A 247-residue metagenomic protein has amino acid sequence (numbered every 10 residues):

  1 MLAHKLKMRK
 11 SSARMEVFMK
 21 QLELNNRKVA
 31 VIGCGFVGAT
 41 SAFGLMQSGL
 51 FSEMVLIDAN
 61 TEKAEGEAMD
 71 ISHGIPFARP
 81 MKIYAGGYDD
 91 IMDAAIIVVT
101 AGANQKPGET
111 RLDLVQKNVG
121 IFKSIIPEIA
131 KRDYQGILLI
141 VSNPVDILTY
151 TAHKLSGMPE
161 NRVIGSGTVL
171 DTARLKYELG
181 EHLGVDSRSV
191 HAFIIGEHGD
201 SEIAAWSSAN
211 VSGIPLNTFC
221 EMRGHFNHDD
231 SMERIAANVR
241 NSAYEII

Functional and structural regions predicted by a protein language model:
R14-R27: A short, basic/flexible loop-to-alpha-helix module at the beginning of a structural domain
L24, E53, I57-A95, E109: Conserved N-terminal Rossmann-fold NAD(P) cofactor-binding segment
C34-G35: Glycine-rich Rossmann-fold phosphate-binding loop(s) that bind the pyrophosphate of adenine dinucleotide cofactors
G38-A39: N-terminal Rossmann-fold NAD(P) dinucleotide-binding loop
L45: Aromatic pocket-lining residues of Rossmann-like dinucleotide-binding sites
A101-A103: Conserved NAD(P)H cofactor-binding loop of Rossmann-fold oxidoreductase domains
R111-K176: Rossmann-like NAD(P)(H) cofactor-binding subdomain of soluble oxidoreductases
S156-R162, T172-I247: C-terminal substrate-binding/catalytic lobe of Rossmann-fold NAD(P)-dependent dehydrogenases
